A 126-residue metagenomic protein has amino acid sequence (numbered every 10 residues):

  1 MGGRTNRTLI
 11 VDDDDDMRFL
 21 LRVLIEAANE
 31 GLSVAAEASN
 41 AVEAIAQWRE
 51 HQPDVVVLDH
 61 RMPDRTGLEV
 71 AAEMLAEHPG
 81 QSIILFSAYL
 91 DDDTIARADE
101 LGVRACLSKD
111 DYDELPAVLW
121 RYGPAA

Functional and structural regions predicted by a protein language model:
M1-R7, E114-A126: Non-catalytic signal-transmission and effector/linker regions of two-component phosphorelay proteins
D15-A36: Two-component/phosphorelay signaling modules centered on CheY-like receiver
N40-E43, T66-E69: Acidic catalytic/metal-coordinating carboxylates
H51-V57: Active-site beta3 strand of CheY-like receiver
M62-P63: Receiver (REC) domain active-site loop signature in two-component systems and cognate sites in sensor histidine kinases
L68-P79: Short amphipathic alpha-helix used as the core "switch/output" element in two-component signaling
E69, L90-S108, D113-A117: Alpha4 helix (beta4-alpha4-beta5 surface) of REC/receiver domains from two-component response regulators
